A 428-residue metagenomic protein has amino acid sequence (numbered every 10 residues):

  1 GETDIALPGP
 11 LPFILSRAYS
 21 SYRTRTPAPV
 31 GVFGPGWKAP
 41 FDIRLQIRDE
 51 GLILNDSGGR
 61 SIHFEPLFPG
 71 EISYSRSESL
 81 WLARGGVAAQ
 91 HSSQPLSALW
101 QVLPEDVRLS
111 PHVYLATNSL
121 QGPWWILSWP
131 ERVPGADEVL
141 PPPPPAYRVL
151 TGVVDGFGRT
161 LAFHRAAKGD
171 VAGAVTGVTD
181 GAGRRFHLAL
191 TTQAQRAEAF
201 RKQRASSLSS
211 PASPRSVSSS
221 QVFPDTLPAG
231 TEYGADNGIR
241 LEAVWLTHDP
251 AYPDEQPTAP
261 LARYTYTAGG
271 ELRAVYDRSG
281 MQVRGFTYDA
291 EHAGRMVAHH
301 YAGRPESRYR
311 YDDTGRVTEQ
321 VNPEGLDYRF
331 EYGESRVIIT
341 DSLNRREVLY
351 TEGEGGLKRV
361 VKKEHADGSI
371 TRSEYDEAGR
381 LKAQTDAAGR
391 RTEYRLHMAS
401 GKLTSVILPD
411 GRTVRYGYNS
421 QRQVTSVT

Functional and structural regions predicted by a protein language model:
G1-T26, S207: Intrinsically disordered, low-complexity segments enriched in small residues
T3-P8, D42-Q46, L52-L54: Short secondary-structure boundary/capping segments within folded domains
S21-D49, K363: Acidic, aromatic-enriched beta-alpha/helix-loop junctions
P35, E50-T428: Extended charged/polar low-complexity repeat regions
